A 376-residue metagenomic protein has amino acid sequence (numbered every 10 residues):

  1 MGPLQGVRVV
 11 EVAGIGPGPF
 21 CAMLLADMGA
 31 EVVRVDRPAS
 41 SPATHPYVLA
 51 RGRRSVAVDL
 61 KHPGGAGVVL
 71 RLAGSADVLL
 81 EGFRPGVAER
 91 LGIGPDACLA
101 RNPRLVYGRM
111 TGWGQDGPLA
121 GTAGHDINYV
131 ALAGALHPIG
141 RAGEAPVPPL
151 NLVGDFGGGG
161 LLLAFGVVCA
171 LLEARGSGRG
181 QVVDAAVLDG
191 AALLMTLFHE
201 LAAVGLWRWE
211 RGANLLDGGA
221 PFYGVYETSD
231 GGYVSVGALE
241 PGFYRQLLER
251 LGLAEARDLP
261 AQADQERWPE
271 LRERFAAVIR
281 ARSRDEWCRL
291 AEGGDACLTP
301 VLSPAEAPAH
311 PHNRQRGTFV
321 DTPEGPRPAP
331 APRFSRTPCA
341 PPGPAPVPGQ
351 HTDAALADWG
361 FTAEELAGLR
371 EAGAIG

Functional and structural regions predicted by a protein language model:
M1-S40: Conserved small-residue-rich beta-alpha loop and adjacent elements that most often cradle the phosphate/pyrophosphate
L4, L70-G74, T122: A short, aliphatic-rich alpha-helical micro-motif
V10, L49-R101: A structured beta-alpha segment of the ubiquitous adenosine-cofactor-binding alpha/beta core
G14, L60, R84-P85, T111-G112 (+1 more regions): Short glycine-/small-residue-rich Rossmann-like dinucleotide-binding loops
L24, M28, E89-V234, A238-L239: Active-site-adjacent "lid/gating" segments in soluble enzymes
F222-G294, L298: Aromatic-enriched alpha-helical interface/lid elements that frame and gate functional surfaces
D285, E292-P342: A glycine-rich dinucleotide-binding beta-alpha-beta segment and adjacent secondary-structure elements that constitute
T322-G368: Flexible, small-/acidic-enriched active-site or ligand-binding loops
